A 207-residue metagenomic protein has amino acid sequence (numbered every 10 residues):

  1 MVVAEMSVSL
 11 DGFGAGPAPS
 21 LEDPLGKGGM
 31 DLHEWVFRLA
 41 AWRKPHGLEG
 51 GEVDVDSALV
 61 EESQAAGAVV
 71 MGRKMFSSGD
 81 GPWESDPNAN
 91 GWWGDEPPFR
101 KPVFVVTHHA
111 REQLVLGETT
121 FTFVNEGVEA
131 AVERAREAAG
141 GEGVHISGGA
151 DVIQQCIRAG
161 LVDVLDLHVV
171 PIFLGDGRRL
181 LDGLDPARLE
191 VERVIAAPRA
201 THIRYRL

Functional and structural regions predicted by a protein language model:
M1-L207: Enzymes that bind and transform nitrogen-containing heteroaromatic metabolites
